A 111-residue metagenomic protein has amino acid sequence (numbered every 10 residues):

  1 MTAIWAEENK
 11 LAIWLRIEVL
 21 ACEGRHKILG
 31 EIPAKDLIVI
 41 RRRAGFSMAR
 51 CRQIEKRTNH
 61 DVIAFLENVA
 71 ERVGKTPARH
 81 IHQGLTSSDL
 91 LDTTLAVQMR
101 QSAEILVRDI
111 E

Functional and structural regions predicted by a protein language model:
M1-E111: A helix-coil-helix interface module used to build multimeric assemblies and to scaffold catalytic/cofactor sites
